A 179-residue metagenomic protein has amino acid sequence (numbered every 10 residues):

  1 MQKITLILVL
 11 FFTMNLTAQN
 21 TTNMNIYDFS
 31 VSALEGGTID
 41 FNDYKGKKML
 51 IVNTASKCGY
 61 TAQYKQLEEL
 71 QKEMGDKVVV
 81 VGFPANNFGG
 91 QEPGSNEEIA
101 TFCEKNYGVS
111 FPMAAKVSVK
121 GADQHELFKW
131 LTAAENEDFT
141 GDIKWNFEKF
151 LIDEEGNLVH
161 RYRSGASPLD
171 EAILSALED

Functional and structural regions predicted by a protein language model:
M1-M24: Bacterial Sec-dependent N-terminal signal peptides
Q19-N42, E126: N-terminal "domain-start" segment that seeds a small globular fold
K47-K48, K57, T61-N86, C103-Y107: Conserved helix-turn-beta segment immediately C-terminal to the redox Cys motif in thioredoxin-like folds
M49-V52, V79-G82, P112-A115, L151 (+1 more regions): Structural recognition of the beta-strand scaffold that forms the well-ordered cores of secreted hydrolase catalytic
K77-S95, S110-G121: Thiol-based oxidoreductase modules, predominantly thioredoxin-like and allied folds used for disulfide exchange
E97-N146: Short, internal strand/loop/helix patches that form the active-site neighborhood or redox-interaction surface
E126-K129, A133-D179: Thiol-/selenol-based redox modules, centered on thioredoxin-like and closely related oxidoreductase domains
